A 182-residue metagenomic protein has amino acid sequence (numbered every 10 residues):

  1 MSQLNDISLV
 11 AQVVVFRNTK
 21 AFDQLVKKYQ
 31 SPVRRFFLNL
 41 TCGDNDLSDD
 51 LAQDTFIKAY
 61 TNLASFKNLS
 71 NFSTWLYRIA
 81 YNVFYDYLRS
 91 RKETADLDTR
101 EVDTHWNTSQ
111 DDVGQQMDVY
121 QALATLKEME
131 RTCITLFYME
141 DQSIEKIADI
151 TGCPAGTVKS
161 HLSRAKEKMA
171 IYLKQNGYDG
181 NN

Functional and structural regions predicted by a protein language model:
M1-P32, Y178-N182: N-terminal module of bacterial RNA polymerase sigma factors
S2-Q3, G43, D149-G152, K166-N182: C-terminal edge and immediately downstream basic/flexible tail or linker adjoining helix-turn-helix-like DNA-binding
Q3-I7, D86, K92-A124, S143: Internal acidic/polar
V15, T41-G43, D54-N71, R91: Sigma70-family region 2
V26-N45, N62, L123, K168 (+1 more regions): Amphipathic, Lys/Arg- and hydrophobic-enriched alpha-helical face
D50-I57, S70-N82: Structural recognition of an alpha-helix C-terminal capping motif at a helix-to-coil junction
A64-N68, R78-D98: Arg/Lys-rich amphipathic alpha helix in sigma70-family domain 2
C133-F137: A short pre-motif secondary-structure segment
